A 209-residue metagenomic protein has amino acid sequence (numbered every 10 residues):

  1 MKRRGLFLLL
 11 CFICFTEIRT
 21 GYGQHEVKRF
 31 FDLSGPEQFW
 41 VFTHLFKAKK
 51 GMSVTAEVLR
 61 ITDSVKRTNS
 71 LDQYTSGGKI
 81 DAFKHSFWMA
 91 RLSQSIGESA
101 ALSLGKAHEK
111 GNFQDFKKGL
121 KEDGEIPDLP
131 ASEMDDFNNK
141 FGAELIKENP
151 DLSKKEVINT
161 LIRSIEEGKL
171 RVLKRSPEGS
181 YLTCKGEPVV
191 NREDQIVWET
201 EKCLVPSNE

Functional and structural regions predicted by a protein language model:
M1-F7: Bacterial N-terminal signal peptides that target proteins for export
R3, T20-E209: Intrinsically disordered, low-complexity, mixed-charge
L8-E17: Bacterial N-terminal signal peptides
